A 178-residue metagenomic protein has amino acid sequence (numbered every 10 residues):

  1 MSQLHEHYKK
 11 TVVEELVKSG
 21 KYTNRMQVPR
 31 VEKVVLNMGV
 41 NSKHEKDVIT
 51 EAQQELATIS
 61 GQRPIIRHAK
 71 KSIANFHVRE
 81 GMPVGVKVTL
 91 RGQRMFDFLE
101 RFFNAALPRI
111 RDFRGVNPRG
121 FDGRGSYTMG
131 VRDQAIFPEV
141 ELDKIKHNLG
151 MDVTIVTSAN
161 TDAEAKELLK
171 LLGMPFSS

Functional and structural regions predicted by a protein language model:
M1-S178: Ribosome-associated RNA-binding proteins
